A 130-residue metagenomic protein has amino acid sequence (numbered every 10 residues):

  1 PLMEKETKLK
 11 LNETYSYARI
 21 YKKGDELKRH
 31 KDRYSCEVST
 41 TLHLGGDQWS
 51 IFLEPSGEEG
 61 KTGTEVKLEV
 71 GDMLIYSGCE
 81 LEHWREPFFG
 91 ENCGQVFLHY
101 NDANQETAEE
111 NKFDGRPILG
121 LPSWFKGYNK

Functional and structural regions predicted by a protein language model:
P1-Y17, R29-K31: Signature of the catalytic double-stranded beta-helix
I20: Conserved active-site beta-strand element of glycosyltransferases/polysaccharide synthases
K23-W84, N92-V96, N101-P117: Catalytic core of non-heme Fe(II) oxygenases with the double-stranded beta-helix
K112-K130: Acidic/histidine-enriched, glycine/proline-rich intrinsically disordered or flexible terminal extensions
